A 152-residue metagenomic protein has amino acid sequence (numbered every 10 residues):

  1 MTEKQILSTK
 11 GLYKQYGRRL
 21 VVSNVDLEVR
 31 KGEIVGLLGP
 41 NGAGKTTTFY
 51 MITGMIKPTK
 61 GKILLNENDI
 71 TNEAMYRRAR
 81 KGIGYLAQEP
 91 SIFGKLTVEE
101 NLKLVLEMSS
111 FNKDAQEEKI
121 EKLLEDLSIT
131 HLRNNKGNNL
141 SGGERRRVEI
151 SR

Functional and structural regions predicted by a protein language model:
G17, V35, E73, E100-A115 (+1 more regions): ABC-type ATPase nucleotide-binding domains, specifically the catalytic core motifs of the NBD
L38-P40: The feature captures the beta-strand-to-loop junction immediately N-terminal to the Walker
T53: Helix-to-loop junction immediately C-terminal to a conserved catalytic motif
G61-D69, K81, K119: Conserved ABC transporter NBD signature motif
L96-K103, R133-K136: Short coil-to-helix segment of the ABC ATPase nucleotide-binding domain corresponding to the Q-loop/switch region
D114-L132: Conserved ABC ATPase "signature" region
K136-L140, E144: Conserved ABC ATPase signature
